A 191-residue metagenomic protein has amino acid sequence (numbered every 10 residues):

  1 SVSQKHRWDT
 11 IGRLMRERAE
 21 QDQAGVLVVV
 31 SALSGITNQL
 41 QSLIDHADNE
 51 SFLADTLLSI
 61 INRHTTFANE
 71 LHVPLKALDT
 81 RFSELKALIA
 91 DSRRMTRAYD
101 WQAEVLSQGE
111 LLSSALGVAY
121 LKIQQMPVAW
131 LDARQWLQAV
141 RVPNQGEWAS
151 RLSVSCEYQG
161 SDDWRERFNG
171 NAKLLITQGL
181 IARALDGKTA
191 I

Functional and structural regions predicted by a protein language model:
S1-I191: Nucleotide/pyrophosphate-binding catalytic subdomain
